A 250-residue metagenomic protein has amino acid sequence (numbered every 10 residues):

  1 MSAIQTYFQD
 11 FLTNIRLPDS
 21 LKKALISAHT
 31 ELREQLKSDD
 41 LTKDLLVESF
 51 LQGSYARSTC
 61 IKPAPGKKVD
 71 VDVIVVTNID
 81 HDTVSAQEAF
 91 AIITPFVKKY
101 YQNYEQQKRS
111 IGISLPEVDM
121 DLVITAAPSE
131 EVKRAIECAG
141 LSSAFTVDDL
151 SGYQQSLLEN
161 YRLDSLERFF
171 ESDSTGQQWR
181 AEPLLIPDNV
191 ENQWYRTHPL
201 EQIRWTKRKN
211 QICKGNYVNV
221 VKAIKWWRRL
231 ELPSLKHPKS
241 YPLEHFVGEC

Functional and structural regions predicted by a protein language model:
M1-V71, T77-E88, I92, I111-G112: N-terminal regions immediately upstream of nucleotidyltransferase
L36, D40, Y100-Y101, R228-L232: Sec/Tat-exported extracytoplasmic proteins
L36, Q87-W179: Conserved catalytic core of two-metal-ion nucleotidyltransferases
T42-L46, E105-Q106, K236: Short helix-terminating capping/connector loops at secondary-structure junctions
K67-V76, T197-K207, L243-E244: Glycine-rich, often proline-containing surface loops adjacent to acidic residues and nearby aromatics that form
K68, D72, K108-S110, E117-D121 (+2 more regions): Extracellular structured ligand-interaction cores
S165-V218: Long, charge-rich alpha-helical interaction segments
K207-C250: Conserved nucleotidyltransferase catalytic core and NTase-mimicking acidic/glycine-rich helix/loop elements in nucleic
